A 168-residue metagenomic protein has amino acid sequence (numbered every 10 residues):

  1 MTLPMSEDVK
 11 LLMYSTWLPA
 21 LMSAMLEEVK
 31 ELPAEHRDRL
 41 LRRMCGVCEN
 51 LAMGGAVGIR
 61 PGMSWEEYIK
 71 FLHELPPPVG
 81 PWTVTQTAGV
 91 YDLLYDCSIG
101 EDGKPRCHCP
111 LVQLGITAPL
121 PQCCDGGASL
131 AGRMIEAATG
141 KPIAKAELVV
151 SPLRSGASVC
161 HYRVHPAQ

Functional and structural regions predicted by a protein language model:
M1-Q122, K141-E147, S151-A157, H165-Q168: N-terminal accessory segment detector
L120-G140: Active-site helix/loop of acyl-thioester processing domains in fatty-acid/polyketide metabolism, spanning hotdog-fold
